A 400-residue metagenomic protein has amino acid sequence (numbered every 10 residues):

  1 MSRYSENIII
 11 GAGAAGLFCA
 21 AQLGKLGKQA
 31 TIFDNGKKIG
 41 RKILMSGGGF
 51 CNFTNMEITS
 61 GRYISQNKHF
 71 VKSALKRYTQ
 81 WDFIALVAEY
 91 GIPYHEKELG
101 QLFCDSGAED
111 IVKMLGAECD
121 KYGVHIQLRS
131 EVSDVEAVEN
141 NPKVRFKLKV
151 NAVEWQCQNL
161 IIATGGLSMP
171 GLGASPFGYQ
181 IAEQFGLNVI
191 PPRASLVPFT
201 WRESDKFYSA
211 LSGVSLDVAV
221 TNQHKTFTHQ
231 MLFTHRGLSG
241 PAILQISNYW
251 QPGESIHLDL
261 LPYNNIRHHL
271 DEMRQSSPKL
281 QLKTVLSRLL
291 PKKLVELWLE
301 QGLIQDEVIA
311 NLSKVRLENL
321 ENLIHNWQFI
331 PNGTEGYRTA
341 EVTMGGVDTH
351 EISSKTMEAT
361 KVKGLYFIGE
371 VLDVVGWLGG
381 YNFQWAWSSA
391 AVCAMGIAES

Functional and structural regions predicted by a protein language model:
R3-S5, V150-N159, F227-T228: Core beta-strand elements of the Rossmann-like FAD/NAD(P) dinucleotide-binding domain in flavoenzyme oxidoreductases
S5-I32, C393-A398: N-terminal Rossmann-like FAD-binding beta1-loop-alpha1 element of flavoenzymes
I8-I10, F33, V132, W155-G171 (+4 more regions): Short hydrophobic core segments
G24-G48: Glycine-rich FAD pyrophosphate-binding loop
K38-I39, L44-M45, T54-S60, P93 (+2 more regions): An anion/pyrophosphate-binding glycine-rich loop and adjacent beta-alpha core in soluble alpha-beta enzymes
G48-E96: Glycine-rich active-site loop/strand segments that organize a redox cofactor
L128, E296-V375: A glycine-rich dinucleotide-binding beta-alpha-beta segment and adjacent secondary-structure elements that constitute
L128-K143: A conserved short coil-to-beta-strand element within the FAD-binding core of flavoproteins
